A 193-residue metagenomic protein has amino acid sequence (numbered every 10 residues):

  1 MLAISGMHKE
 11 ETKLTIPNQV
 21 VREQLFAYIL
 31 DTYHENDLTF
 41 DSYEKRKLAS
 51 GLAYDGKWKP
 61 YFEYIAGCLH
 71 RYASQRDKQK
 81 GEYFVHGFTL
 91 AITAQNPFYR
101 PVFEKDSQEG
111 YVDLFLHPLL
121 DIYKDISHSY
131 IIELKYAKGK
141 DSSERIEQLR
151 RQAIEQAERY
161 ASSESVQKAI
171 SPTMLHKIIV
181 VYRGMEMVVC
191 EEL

Functional and structural regions predicted by a protein language model:
M1-E155, R159-A161, E191-L193: Extended alpha-helical interface modules used as scaffolds for assembling large macromolecular complexes
S165-L193: Domain-level recognition of nuclease-like catalytic cores that cleave nucleotide substrates
